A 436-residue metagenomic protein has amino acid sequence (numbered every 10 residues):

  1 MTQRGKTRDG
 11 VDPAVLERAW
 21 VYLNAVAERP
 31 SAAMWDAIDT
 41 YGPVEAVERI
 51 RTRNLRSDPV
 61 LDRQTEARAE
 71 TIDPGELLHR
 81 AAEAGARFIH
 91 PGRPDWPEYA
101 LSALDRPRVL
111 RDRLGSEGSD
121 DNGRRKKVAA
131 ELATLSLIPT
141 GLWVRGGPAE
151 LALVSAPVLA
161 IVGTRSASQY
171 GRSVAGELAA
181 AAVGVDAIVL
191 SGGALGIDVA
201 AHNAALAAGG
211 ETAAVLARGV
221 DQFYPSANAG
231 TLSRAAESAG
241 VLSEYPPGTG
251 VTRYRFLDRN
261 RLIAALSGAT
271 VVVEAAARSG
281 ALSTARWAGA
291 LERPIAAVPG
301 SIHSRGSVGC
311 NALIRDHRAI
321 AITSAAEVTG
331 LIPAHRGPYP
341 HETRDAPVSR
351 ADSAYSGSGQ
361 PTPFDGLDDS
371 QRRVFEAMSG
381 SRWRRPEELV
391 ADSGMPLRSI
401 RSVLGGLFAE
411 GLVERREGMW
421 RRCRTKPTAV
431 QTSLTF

Functional and structural regions predicted by a protein language model:
M1-I89, E410, E414-R416: Long amphipathic alpha-helical segments
M1-L16, E28, G92-F436: Glycine-biased, small-residue-rich flexible motifs in mid-sequence functional cores and linkers
